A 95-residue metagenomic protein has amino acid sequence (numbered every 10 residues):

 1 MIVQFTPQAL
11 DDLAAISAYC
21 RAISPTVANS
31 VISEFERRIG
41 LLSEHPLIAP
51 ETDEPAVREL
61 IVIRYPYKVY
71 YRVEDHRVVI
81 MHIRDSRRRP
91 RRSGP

Functional and structural regions predicted by a protein language model:
I2-R58, E74-R77, S93-P95: Basic, Lys/Arg-enriched alpha-helical interface segments
L47, P66-Y67: A generic local structural motif
I61-R64: A short catalytic or substrate-binding loop motif that flags glycine-/basic-rich loops and adjacent residues that bind
Y67-K68, R72-P95: Enriched for short, Lys/Arg-rich terminal
